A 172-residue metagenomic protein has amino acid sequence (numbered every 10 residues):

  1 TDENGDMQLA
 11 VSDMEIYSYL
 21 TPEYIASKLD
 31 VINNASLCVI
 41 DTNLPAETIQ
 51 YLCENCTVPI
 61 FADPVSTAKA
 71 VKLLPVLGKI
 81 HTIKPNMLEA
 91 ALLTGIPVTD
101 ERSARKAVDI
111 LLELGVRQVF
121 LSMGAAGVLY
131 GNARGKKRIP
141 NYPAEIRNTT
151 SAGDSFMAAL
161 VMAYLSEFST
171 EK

Functional and structural regions predicted by a protein language model:
T1, A10-S12, D41, D63 (+1 more regions): Short beta-strand segments
T1-S36: Conserved N-terminal subdomain of the carbohydrate kinase-like
D2, N43, G115: Conserved functional loop/turn residues at catalytic and ligand-binding sites
V11, T94-P97, N132, T150: Short, flexible helix/strand-to-coil boundary loops that buttress conserved ligand/catalytic motifs in alpha/beta
D13-E15, G95-T99, A144: Short glycine-enriched, charge-decorated loop/helix-capping segments at active-site entrances that position
N33, G78, L114: Structured loop/turn residues at beta-strand edges in well-structured enzyme cores
S36-K106, A126-V128: Conserved beta-alpha-beta core of the PfkB/ribokinase-like small-molecule kinase fold
K69-A70, L74, E101-K172: Conserved phosphate-binding/catalytic region of the ribokinase-like
